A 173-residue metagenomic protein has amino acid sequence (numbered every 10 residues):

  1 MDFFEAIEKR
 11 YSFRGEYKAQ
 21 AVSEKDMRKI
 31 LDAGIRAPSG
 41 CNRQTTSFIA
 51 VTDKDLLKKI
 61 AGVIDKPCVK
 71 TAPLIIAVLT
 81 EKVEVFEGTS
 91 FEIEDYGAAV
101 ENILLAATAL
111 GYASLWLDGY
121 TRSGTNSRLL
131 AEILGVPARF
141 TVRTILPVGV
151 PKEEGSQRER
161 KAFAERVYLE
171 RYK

Functional and structural regions predicted by a protein language model:
M1-K173: Acidic, surface-exposed loops and disordered segments
